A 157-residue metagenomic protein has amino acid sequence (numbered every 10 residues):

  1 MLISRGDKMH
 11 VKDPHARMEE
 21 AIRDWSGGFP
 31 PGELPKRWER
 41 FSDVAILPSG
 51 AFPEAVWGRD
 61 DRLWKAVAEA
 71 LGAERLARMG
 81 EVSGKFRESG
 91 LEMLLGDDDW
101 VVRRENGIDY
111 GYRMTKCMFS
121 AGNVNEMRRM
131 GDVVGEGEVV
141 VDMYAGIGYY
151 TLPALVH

Functional and structural regions predicted by a protein language model:
M1-H157: SAM-dependent transferase fold signal centered on methyltransferase-like domains, encompassing both Class I
